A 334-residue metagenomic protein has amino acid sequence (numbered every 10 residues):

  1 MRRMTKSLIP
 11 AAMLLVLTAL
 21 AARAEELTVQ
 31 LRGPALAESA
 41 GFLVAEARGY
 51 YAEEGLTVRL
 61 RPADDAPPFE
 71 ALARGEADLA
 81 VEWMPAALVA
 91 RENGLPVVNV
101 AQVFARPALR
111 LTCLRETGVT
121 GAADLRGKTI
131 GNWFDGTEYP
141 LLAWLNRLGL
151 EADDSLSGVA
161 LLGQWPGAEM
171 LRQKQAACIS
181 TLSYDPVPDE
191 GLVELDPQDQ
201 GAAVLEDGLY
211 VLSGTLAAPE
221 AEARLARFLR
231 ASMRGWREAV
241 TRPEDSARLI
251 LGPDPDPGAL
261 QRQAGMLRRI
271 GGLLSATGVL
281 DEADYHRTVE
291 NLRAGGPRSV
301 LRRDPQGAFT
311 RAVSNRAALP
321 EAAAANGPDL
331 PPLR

Functional and structural regions predicted by a protein language model:
M1-K6: N-terminal secretory signal peptides that target proteins for export/translocation
I9-A19: Bacterial N-terminal signal peptides
L20-A24: Sec/Tat signal peptide C-region and signal peptidase I cleavage site
E25-G163, G167-A168, Q173, A177-S183 (+2 more regions): Short, glycine-/small- and polar/acidic-enriched structural segments that line small-molecule recognition paths
R32, V103-C113, E190-A218, L225 (+4 more regions): Periplasmic-binding protein-like
P85-A86, P166-D254: Pocket-lining segment of extracytoplasmic ligand-binding domains
P219-R298: Secondary-structure end/capping motifs
V289, R293-R334: Conserved C-terminal helix/tail region of periplasmic/extracytoplasmic solute-binding proteins
